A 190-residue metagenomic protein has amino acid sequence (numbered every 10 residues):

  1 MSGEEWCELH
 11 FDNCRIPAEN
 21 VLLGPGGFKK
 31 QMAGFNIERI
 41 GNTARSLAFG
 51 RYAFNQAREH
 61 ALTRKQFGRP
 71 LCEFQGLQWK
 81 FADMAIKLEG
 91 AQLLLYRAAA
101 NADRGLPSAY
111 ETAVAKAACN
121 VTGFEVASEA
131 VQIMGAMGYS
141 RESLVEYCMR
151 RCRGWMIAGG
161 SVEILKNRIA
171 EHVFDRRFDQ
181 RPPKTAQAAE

Functional and structural regions predicted by a protein language model:
M1-C7: FAD-binding subdomain of flavoenzyme oxidoreductases
E8-N13, G24-P25, A33-E190: Alpha-helical interface subdomain recognition
K29: A mobile, often basic/glycine-rich helix-loop segment that functions as the active-site lid/recognition loop
